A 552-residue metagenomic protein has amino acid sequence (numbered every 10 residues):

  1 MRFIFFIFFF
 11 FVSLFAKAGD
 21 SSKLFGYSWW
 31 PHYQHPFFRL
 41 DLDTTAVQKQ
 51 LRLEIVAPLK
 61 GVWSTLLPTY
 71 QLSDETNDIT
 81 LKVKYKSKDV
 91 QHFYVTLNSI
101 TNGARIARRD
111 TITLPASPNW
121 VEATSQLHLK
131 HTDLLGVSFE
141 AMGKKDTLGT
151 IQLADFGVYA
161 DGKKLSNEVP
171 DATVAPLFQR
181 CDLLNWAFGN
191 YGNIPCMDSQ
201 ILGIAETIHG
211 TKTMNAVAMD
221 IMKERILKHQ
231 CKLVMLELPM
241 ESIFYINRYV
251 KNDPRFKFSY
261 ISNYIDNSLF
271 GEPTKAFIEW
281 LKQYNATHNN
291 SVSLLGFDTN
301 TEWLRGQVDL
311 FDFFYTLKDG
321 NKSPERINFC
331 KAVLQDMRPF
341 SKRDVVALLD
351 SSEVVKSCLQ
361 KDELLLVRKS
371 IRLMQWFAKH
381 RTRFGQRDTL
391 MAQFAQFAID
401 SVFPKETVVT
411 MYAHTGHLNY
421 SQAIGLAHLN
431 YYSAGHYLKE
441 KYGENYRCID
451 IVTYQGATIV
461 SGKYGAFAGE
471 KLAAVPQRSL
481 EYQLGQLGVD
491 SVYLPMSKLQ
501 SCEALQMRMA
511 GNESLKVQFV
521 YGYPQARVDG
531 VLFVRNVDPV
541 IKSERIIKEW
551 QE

Functional and structural regions predicted by a protein language model:
M1-S22: Bacterial Sec-dependent N-terminal signal peptides
R2-F5, L72-S73, P195: Hydrophobic alpha-helical segments and their boundary regions
R2-F5, R109, L365-R372: A detector of low-complexity, intrinsically disordered, Ser/Thr/Gly/Pro/Ala-rich segments
F9-L14, Q91, R105, L366: Generic signature of intrinsically disordered, low-complexity, basic-rich segments and short cationic peptides
G19-D20, W63-Y70, K86-F93, Q126-H131 (+1 more regions): Structured catalytic-domain cores with a bias toward divalent-metal coordination
G19-T173: Extracellular and organelle-lumenal recognition/adhesion modules and their flexible linkers in secreted
